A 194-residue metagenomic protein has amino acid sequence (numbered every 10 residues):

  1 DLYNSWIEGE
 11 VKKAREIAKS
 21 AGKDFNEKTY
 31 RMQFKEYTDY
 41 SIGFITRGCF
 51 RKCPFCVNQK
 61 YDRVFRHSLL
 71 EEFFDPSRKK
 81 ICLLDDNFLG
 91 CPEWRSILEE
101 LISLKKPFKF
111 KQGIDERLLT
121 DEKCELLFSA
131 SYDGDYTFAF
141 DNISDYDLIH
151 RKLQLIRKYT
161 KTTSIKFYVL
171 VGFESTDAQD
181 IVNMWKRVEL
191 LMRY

Functional and structural regions predicted by a protein language model:
D1-Y40: Glycine-rich beta-alpha loop elements in corrinoid/cobalamin-binding modules across cobalamin-dependent enzymes
E8, E16-K19, I42-F44, C82-D85 (+1 more regions): A structural signal for short, well-ordered beta-strand segments and their strand-loop junctions that often border
S20-G22, M32, L155, V182-W185: Ligand-binding grooves and catalytic loops that recognize ribose/phosphate and carbohydrate rings, and esterified lipid
E36-E72: Canonical Radical SAM [4Fe-4S] cluster-binding loop centered on the CxxxCxxC motif and its immediate flanking residues
V57-K152, T163-F173: Core AdoMet radical
A130, K158-T163, L191-Y194: A structural motif corresponding to the C-terminal end of an alpha-helix and its immediate exit/capping segment
S175-M192: Catalytic cores of alpha/beta
